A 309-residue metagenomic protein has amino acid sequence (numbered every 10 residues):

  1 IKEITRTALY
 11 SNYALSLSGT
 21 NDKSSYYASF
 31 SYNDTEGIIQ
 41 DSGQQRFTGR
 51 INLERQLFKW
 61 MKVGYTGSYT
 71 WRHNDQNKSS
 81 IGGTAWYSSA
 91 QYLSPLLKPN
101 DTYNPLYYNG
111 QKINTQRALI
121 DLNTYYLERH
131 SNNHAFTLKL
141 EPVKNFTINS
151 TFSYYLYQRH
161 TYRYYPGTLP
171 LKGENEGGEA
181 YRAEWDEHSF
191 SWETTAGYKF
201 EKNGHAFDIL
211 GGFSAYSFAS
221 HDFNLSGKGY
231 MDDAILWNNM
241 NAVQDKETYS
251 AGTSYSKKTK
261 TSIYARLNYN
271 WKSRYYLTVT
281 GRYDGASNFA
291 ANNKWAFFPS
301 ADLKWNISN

Functional and structural regions predicted by a protein language model:
I1, G37-S42, T48-N133, N149-T261 (+2 more regions): Surface-exposed loop/interface segments of Gram-negative outer-membrane beta-barrel transport/assembly proteins
I1-Q40, K78-I81, A118-Y126, K139-V143: Residues embedded in well-ordered regular secondary structure
Y10, N21-D22, F58-W60, E141-V143 (+3 more regions): Outer-membrane beta-barrel channels and translocator barrels
L15-G19, G49-R55, F136-L140, T194-Y198 (+3 more regions): Residues on the lipid-exposed face of transmembrane beta-strands in outer-membrane beta-barrel proteins
S25-S29, K62-G64, T147-N149, A206-L210 (+3 more regions): Residue-level detector of the transmembrane beta-barrel scaffold of outer-membrane proteins
F30-E36, L277-A286, I307: Transmembrane beta-strand segments that form the barrel wall of outer-membrane beta-barrel proteins
A265-T280: Short, contiguous hydrophobic alpha-helices characteristic of membrane insertion segments
A291-W295: Short glycine/threonine-rich loop-to-helix capping motif typified by GTGT followed within a few residues by an Asp-Pro
